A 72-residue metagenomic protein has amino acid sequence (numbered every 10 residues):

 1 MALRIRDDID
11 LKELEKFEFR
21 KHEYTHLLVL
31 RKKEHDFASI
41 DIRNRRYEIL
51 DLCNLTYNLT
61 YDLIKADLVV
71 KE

Functional and structural regions predicted by a protein language model:
M1, L28, L68-V69: Detector for intrinsically disordered, low-structure N-terminal pre-sequences
M1-H22: Negatively charged, low-complexity tracts enriched in Asp/Glu with abundant Ser/Thr
L14-F17, E34, K65: Generic hydrophobic secondary-structure signal
R20-Y61: Acidic, low-complexity, intrinsically disordered interaction modules
D62-E72: Short glycine-centered helix-capping/turn motifs at secondary-structure transition points
